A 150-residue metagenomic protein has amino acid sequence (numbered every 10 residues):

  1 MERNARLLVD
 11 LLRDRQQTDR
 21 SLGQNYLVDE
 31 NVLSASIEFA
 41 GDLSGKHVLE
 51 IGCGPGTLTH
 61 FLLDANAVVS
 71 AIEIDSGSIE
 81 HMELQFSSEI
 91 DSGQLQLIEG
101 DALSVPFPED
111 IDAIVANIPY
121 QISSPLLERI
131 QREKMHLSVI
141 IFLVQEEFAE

Functional and structural regions predicted by a protein language model:
M1-E150: Catalytic cores of RNA-modifying enzymes
